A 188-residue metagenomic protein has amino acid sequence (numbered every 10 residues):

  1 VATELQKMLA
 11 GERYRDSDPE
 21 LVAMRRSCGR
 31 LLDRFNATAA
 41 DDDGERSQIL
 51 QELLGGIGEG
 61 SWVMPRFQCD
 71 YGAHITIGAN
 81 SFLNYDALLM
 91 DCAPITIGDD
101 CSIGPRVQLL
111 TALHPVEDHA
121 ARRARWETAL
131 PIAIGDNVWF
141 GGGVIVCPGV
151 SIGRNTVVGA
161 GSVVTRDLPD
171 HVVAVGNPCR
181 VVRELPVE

Functional and structural regions predicted by a protein language model:
V1-G60, P178-E188: Terminal amphipathic alpha-helical/low-complexity segments used for targeting or macromolecular assembly
S47-Q48, R66-Q68: Short, glycine/charge-rich beta-strand/loop segments that flank catalytic centers and engage negatively charged groups
E59-M64, D70: LRR N-terminal entry segment and analogous cap-like coil->beta motifs
F67-I77, F82-S151, V172, N177-E188: Flexible, glycine/small-residue-enriched loop-and-beta-strand segment within the central core of proteins
V164-T165: Short hydrophobic beta-strand element within catalytic cores of glycosyltransferases and related nucleotide-activated
